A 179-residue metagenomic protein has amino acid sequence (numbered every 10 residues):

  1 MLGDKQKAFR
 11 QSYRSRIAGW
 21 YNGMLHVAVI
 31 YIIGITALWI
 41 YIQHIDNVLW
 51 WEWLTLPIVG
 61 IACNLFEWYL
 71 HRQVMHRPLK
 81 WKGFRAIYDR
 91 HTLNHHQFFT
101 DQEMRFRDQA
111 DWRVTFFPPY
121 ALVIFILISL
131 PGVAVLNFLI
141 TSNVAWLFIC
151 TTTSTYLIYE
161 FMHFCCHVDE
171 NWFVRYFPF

Functional and structural regions predicted by a protein language model:
M1-Y156, F161: Non-catalytic, topology-defining segments of multipass membrane proteins
T152-F179: Cytosol-/stroma-facing membrane-proximal "stalk/adaptor" domains immediately downstream of transmembrane anchors
